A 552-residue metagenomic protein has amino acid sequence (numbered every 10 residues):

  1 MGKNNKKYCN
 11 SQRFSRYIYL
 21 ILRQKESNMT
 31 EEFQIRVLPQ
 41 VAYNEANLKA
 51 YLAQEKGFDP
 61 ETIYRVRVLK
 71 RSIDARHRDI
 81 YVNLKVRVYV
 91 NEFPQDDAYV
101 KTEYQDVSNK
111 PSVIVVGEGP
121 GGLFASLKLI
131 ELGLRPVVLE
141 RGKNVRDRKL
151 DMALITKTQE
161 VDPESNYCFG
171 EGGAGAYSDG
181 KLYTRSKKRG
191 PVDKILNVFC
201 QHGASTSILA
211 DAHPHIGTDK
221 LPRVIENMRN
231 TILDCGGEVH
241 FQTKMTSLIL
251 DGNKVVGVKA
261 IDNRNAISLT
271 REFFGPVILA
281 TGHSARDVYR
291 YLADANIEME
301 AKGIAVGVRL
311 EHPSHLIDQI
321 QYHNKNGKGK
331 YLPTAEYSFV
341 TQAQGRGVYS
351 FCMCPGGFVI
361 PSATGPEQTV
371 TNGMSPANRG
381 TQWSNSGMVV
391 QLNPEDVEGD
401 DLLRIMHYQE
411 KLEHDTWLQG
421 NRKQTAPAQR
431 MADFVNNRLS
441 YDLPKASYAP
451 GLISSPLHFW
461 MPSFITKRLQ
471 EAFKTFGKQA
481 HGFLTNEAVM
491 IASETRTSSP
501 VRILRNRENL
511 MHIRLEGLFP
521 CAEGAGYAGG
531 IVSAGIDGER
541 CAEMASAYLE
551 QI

Functional and structural regions predicted by a protein language model:
N5-K6: Mature extracytoplasmic/luminal segments of secretory-pathway proteins
R13-N28: Short, Lys/Arg-enriched N-terminal segments with co-localized hydrophobic residues within the first ~10-30 amino acids
M29-V82, V86-Y177, K181-I552: Residues forming the flavin
